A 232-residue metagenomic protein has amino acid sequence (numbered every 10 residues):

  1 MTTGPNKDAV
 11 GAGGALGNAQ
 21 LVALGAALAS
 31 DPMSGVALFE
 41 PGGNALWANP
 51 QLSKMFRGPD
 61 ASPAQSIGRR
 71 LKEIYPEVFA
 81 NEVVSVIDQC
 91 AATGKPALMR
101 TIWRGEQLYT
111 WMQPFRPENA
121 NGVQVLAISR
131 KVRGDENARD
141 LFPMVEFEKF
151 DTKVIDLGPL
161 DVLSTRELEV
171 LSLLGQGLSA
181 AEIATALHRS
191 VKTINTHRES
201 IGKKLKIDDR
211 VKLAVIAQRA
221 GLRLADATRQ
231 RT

Functional and structural regions predicted by a protein language model:
T2-L24: Short, charged amphipathic alpha-helical "coupling" segments at sensory-output junctions in signaling proteins
L16-G58: Sensory modules in modular signal-transduction proteins
A45-P143: Sensory/regulatory domains in signal-transduction proteins
F142-E169: Regulatory hinge/linker segments at domain boundaries that couple sensory/effector modules to output domains
L157, G202-T232: Basic, Lys/Arg-enriched C-terminal extension of HTH/homeodomain DNA-binding domains
E167-L174, L213: Short alpha-helical "packing" element that flanks the helix-turn-helix/winged-helix DNA-binding module
G177-K212, I216: Recognition helix of helix-turn-helix DNA-binding domains
